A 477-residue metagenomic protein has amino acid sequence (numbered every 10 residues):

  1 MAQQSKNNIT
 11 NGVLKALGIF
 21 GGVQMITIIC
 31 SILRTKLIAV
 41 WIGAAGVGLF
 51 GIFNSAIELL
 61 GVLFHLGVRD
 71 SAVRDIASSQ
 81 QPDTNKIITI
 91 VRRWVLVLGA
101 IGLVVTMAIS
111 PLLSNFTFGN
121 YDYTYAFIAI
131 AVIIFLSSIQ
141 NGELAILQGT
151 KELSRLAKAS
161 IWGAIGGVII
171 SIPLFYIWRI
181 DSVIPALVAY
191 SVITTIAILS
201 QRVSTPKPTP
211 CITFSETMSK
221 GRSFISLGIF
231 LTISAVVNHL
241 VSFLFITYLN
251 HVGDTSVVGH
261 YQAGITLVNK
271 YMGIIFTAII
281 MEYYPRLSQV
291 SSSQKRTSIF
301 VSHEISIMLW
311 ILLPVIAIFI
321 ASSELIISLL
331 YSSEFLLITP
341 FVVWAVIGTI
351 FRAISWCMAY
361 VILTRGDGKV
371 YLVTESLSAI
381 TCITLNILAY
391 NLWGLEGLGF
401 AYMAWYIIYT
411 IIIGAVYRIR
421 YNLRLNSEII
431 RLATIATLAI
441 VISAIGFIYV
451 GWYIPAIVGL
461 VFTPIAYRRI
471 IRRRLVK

Functional and structural regions predicted by a protein language model:
M1-I9, V13, I198-S242, P285-I299 (+1 more regions): Interhelical loop/hinge segments that connect adjacent transmembrane helices in multipass membrane
I9, S110-I130, T255, S302 (+2 more regions): Interfacial segments at transmembrane-helix termini and the short loops linking adjacent helices
A16-I32, G163, A186-T194, I198 (+4 more regions): Transmembrane helical elements of multi-pass membrane transporters/channels
K36, G48-F64, I133, F230 (+4 more regions): Alpha-helical transmembrane segments of polytopic membrane transporters and translocases
F64-Q81, G149, G264, V268-I305 (+2 more regions): Helix-loop junctions and terminal segments of transmembrane helices in multi-pass membrane transport/translocation
T124, I128, A157-P206, I265 (+3 more regions): Hydrophobic alpha-helical transmembrane segments
F135-A159, V346-L377, Y417-I419: Membrane-interface junctions at transmembrane-helix termini in multi-pass inner-membrane proteins
S378, S427-K477: Transmembrane alpha-helical segments of multi-pass transport proteins
